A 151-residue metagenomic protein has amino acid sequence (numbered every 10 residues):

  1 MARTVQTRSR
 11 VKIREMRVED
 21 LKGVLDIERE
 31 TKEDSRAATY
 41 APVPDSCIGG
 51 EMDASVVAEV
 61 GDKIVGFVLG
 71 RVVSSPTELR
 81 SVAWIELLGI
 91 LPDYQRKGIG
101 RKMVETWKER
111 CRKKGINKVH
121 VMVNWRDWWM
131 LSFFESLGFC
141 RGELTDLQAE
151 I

Functional and structural regions predicted by a protein language model:
M1-E19: Conserved N-terminal entry element of GNAT/NAT acetyltransferase domains
I13-M16, V24, I85, I90 (+3 more regions): Hydrophobic packing within well-folded, soluble alpha/beta domains
E15-E19, D26-R80, E86, L91 (+2 more regions): Acetyl-CoA-dependent GNAT
L91-D93, K97, R126: Active-site acidic-Proline motif in GNAT/NAT acetyltransferases
R96-E109, S136: Conserved acetyl-CoA-binding loop-helix of GNAT-fold acetyltransferases
R101, K113, W125-E143: Conserved active-site alpha-helix within GNAT-family acetyltransferase domains
C111-V123: Conserved GNAT acetyl-CoA-binding A-motif
